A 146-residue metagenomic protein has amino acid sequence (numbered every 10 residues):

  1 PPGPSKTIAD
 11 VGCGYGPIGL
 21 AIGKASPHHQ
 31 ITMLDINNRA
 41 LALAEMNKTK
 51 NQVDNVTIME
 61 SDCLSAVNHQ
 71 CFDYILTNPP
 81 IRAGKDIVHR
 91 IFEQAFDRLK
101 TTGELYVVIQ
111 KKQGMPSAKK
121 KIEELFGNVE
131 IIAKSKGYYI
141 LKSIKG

Functional and structural regions predicted by a protein language model:
P1-T77: Conserved SAM/SAH cofactor-binding pocket of Class I
I22, A95, I122: Class I S-adenosylmethionine-dependent transferase superfamily signal
D35-N38, I87, Q110: Short beta->alpha hinge that forms the Motif I/post-I loop of the SAM-binding pocket
T77-D86: Glycine-rich phosphate-binding "P-loop"
R90-T101: A short glycine-rich, Lys/Arg-flanked "PGG" loop and its adjoining helix->strand segment in the class I
T102-I109: Conserved beta-strand signature within the Rossmann-like core of class I S-adenosyl-L-methionine
Q110-L125: Conserved class I S-adenosyl-L-methionine
K134-G146: Core SAM-dependent methyltransferase catalytic element
